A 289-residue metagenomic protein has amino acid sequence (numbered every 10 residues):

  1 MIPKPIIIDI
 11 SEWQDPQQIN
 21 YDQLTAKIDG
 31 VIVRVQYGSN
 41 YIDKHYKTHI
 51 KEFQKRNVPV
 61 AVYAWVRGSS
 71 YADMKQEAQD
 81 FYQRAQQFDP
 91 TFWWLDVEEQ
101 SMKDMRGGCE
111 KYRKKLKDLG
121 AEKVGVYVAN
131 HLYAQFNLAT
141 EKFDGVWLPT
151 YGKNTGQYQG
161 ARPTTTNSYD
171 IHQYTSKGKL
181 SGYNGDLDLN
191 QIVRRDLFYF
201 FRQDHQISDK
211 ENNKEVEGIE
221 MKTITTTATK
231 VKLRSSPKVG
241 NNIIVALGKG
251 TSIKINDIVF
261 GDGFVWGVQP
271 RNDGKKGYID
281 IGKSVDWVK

Functional and structural regions predicted by a protein language model:
M1-Q14, I19-Y21, E141-E215, I258: Functionally critical loop-and-helix segments that line ligand-binding/catalytic clefts of soluble enzyme domains
I2-R113, K117-E122: Substrate-binding cleft of extracellular glycoside hydrolase catalytic domains
K4, T91, K142-D144, N167 (+3 more regions): Residues that flank catalytic or metal-binding motifs in active/ligand-binding sites
K27-G30, R56-V58, D89, A139-W147 (+1 more regions): Glycine-enriched alpha-helix->loop->beta-strand junction motifs that scaffold or abut catalytic
F92-G160: Catalytic domains of cell-wall/extracellular-matrix polysaccharide-remodeling enzymes, centered on de-N-acetylation
S208-K232, A246-K249, I258, V285-K289: SH3-family beta-barrel domains
P237-N242: Short alpha-helix capping/helix-loop boundary micro-motifs
V245-D286: SH3/SH3-like beta-barrel superfamily modules
